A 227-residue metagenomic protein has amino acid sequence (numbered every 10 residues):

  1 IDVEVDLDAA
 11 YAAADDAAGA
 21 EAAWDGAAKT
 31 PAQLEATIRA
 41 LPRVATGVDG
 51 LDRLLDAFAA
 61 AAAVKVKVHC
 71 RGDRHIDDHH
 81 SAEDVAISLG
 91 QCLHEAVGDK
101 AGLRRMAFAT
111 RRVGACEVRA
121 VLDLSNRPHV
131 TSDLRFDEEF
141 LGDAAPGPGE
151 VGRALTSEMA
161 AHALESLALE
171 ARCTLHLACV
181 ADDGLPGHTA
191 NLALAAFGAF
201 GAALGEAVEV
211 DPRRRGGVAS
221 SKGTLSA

Functional and structural regions predicted by a protein language model:
I1-A227: Structural preference for solvent-exposed beta-strand-turn elements and adjacent flexible terminal/loop segments within
